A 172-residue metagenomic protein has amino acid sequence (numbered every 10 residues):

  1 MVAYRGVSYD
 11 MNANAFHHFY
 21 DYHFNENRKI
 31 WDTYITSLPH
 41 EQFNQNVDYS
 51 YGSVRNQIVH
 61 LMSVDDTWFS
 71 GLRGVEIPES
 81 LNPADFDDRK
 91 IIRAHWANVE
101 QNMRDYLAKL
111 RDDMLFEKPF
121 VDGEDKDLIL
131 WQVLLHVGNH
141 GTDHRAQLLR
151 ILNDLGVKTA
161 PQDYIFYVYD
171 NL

Functional and structural regions predicted by a protein language model:
R5, D10, Y20-T36, H40-N82 (+1 more regions): Short, contiguous alpha-helical
G74-D112: Helix-adjacent hinge/juxtasegments
A108-G123: Acidic catalytic patch
